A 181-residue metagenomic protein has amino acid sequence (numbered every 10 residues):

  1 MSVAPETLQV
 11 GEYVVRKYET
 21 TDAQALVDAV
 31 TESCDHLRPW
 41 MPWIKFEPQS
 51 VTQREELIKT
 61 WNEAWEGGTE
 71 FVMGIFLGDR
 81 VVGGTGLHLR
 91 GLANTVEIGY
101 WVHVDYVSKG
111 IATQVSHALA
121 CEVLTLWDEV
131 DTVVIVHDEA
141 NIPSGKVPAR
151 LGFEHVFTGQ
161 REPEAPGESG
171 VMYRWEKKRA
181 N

Functional and structural regions predicted by a protein language model:
M1-A25, A29-P39, V72-N181: Acyl-donor (CoA/ACP) binding surface of acyl/acetyltransferases
Y18, A29, F46-Q53, G67: Generic, well-ordered alpha-helical segments
R38-K59: Conserved GNAT-fold acetyl-CoA-binding loop/helix
F46-E47, K59-M73: A short helix-loop-beta-strand connector motif used in the catalytic cores of GNAT acetyltransferases and, in some
